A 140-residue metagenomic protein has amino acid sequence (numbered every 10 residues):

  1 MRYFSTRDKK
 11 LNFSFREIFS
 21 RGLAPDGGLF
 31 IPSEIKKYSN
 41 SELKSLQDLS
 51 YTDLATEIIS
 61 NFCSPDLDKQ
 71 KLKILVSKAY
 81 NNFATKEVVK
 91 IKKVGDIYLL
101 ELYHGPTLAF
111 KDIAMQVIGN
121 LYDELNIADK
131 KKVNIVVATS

Functional and structural regions predicted by a protein language model:
M1-S140: PLP-dependent amino-acid enzyme catalytic core
